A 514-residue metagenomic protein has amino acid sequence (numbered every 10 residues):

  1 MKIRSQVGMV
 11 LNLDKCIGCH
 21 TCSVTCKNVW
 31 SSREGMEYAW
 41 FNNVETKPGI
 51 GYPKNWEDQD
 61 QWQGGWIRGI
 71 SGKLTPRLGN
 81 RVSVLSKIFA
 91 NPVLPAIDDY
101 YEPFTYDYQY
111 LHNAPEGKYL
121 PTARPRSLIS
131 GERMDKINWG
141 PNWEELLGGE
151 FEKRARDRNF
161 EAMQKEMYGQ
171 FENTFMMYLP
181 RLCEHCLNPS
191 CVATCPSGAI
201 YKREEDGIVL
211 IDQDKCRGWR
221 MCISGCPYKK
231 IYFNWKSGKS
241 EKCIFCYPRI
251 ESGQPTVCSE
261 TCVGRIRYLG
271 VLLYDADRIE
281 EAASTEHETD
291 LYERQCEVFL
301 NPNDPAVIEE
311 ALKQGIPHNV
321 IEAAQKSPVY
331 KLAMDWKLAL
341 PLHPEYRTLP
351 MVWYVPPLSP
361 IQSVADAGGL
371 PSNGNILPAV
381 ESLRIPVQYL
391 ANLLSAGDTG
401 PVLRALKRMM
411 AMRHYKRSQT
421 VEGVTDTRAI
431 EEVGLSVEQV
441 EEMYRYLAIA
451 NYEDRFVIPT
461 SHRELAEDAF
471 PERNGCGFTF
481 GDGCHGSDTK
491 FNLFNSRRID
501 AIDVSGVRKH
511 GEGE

Functional and structural regions predicted by a protein language model:
M1-E514: Non-ligating segments of multi-cofactor redox enzymes
